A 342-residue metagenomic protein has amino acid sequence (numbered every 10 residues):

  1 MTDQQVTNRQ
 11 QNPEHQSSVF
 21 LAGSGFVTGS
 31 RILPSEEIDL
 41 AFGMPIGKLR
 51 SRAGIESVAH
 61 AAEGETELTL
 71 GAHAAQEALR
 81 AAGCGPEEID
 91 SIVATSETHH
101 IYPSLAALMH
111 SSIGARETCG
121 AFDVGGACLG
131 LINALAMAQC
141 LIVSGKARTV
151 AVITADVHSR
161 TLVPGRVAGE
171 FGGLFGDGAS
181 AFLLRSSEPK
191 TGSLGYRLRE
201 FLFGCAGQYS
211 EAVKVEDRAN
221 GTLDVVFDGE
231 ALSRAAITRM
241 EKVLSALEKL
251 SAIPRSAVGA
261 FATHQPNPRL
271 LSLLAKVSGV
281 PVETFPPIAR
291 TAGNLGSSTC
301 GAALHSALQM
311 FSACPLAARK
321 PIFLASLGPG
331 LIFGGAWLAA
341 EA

Functional and structural regions predicted by a protein language model:
T2-E63, R166-R234, T238, K242-S245 (+2 more regions): Condensing-enzyme catalytic core mediating Claisen C-C bond formation in acyl metabolism
L21, E63-C128, L250-L271: Conserved beta-ketoacyl condensing-enzyme motif
A22, T95, G125, V150-D156 (+2 more regions): Short beta-strand segments
F42-S51, I101-A115, V152-T161, V215-R218 (+1 more regions): Acidic-glycine-rich active-site phosphate/pyrophosphate-binding loop
P45, E67-A82, A235-L250, A303-L308: Short, well-ordered amphipathic alpha-helical segments that serve as non-catalytic structural scaffolds within diverse
I55-E56, E88-S91, S111-G125, T161-V167 (+1 more regions): Glycine/charged-rich beta-loop-alpha catalytic/anionic-binding loops adjacent to active sites
L68, A72, T98-H99, R116-T118 (+2 more regions): Claisen-condensing/thiolase-fold acyl-transfer catalytic domains that form or cleave C-C bonds in fatty acid
V143-G176: Flexible, glycine-rich active-site loops centered on histidine and acidic residues that chelate a metal or position
